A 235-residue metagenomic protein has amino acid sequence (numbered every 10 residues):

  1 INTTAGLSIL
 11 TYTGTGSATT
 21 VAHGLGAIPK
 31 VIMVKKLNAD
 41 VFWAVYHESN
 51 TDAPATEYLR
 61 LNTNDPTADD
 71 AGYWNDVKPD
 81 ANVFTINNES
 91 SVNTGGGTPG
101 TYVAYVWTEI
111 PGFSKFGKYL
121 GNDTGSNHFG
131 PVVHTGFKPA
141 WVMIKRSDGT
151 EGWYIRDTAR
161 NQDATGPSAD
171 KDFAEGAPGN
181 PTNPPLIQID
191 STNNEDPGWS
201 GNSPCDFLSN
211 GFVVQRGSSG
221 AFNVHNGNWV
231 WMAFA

Functional and structural regions predicted by a protein language model:
I1-A235: Surface-exposed molecular-recognition determinants
